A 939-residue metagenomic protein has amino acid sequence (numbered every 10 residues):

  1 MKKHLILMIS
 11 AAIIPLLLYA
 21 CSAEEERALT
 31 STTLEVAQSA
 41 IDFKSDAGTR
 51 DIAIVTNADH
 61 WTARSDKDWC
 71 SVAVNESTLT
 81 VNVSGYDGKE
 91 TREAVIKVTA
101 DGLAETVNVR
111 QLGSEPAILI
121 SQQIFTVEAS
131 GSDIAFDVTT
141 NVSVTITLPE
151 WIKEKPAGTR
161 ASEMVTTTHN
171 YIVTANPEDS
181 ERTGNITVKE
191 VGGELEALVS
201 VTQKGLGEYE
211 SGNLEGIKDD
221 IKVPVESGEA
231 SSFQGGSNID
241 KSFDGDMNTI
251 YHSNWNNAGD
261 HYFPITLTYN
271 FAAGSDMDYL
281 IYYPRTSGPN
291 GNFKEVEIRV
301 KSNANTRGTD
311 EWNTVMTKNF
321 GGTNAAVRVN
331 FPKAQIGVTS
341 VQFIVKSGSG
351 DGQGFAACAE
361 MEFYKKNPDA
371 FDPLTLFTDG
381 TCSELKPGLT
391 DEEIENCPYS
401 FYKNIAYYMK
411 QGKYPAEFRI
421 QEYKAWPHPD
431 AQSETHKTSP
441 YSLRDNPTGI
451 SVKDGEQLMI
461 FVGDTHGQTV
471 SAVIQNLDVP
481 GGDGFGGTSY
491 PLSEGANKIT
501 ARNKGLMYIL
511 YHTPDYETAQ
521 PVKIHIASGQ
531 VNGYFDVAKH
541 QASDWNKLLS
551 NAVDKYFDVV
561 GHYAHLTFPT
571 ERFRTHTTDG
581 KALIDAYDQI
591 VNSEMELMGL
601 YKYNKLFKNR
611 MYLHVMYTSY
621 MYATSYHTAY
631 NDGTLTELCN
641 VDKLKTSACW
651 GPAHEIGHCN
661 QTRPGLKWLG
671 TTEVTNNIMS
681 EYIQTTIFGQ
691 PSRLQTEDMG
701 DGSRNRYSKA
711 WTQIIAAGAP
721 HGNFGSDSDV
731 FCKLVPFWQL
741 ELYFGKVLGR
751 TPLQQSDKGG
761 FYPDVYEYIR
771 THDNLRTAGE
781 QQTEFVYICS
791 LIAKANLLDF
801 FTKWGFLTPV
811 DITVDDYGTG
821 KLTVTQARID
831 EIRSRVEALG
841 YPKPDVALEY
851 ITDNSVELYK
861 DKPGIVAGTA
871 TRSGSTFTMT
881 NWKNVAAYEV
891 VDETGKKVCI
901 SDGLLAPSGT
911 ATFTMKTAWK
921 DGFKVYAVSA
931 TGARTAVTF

Functional and structural regions predicted by a protein language model:
K2-H4, I13-D42, S71, D101-S121 (+3 more regions): Bacterial Sec-dependent N-terminal signal peptides
D51-T80, L119-I120, T140-N170: Surface-exposed binding patches on compact interaction domains or structured appendages
E90-G102, H169, S180-G192: A short beta-strand micro-motif common to beta-rich folds, especially ectodomain repeats
L206-A272, R285-N292, Y364-F377, N884: Disordered, acidic Ser/Thr/Pro-rich linker "stalks" and the adjacent N-terminal cap of the next globular domain
F263-P264, P289-D369: Trp- and acidic/polar-enriched beta-sheet ligand-binding modules for extracellular glycan and matrix recognition
T375-Y534, S873-T938: Beta-strand-enriched, solvent-exposed domains that form extended recognition/catalytic surfaces
W545-L548, K555-G749, Y762, F785: Catalytic cores of extracellular degradative/oxidative enzymes
R706-T825: Active-site-proximal alpha-helical
